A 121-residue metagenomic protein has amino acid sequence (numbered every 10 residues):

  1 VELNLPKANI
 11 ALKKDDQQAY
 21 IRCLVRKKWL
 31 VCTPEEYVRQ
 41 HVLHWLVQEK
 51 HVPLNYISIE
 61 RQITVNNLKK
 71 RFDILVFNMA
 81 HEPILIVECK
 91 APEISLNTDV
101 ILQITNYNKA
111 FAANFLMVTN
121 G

Functional and structural regions predicted by a protein language model:
V1-F115: A short, conserved, highly charged catalytic patch centered on acidic carboxylates
N120: Catalytic phosphate/metal-binding cores of nucleic-acid and nucleotide-processing enzymes, i.e., regions that mediate
